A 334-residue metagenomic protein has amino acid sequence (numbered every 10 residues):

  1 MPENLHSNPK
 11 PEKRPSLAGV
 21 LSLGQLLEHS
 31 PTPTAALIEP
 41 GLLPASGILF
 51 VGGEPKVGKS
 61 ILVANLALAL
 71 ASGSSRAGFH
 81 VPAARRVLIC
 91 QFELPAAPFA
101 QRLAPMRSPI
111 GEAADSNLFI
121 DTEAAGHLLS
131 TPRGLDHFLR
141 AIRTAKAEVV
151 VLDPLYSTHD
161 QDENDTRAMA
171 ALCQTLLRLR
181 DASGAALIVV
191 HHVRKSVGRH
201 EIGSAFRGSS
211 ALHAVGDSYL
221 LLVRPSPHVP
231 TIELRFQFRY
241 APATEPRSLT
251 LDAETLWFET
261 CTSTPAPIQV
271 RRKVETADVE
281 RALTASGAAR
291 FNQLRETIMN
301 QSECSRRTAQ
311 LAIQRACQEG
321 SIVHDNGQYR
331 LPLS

Functional and structural regions predicted by a protein language model:
M1-P9: Interdomain "pre-motor" coupling segment immediately N-terminal to P-loop NTPase/helicase cores
N8-S16, R143-K146, A182, P225-S334: C-terminal regions of RecA-like/P-loop NTPase motor modules
P9-V57, S75-A84, A100: Phosphate-handling catalytic cores of nucleic-acid transaction enzymes
L26-L27, P33-T34, E39, E54-P55 (+3 more regions): Conserved inter-motif catalytic segment of the P-loop NTP-binding fold
F50-V51, K56, S60-I61, C90 (+2 more regions): Phosphate-binding/switch region of NTP-binding enzymes
L62, L66: Hydrophobic positions on the alpha1 helix immediately C-terminal to the Walker A/P-loop
A71: Gly/Ala-rich phosphate-binding loop of Rossmann-like dinucleotide-binding domains, activating on the conserved
